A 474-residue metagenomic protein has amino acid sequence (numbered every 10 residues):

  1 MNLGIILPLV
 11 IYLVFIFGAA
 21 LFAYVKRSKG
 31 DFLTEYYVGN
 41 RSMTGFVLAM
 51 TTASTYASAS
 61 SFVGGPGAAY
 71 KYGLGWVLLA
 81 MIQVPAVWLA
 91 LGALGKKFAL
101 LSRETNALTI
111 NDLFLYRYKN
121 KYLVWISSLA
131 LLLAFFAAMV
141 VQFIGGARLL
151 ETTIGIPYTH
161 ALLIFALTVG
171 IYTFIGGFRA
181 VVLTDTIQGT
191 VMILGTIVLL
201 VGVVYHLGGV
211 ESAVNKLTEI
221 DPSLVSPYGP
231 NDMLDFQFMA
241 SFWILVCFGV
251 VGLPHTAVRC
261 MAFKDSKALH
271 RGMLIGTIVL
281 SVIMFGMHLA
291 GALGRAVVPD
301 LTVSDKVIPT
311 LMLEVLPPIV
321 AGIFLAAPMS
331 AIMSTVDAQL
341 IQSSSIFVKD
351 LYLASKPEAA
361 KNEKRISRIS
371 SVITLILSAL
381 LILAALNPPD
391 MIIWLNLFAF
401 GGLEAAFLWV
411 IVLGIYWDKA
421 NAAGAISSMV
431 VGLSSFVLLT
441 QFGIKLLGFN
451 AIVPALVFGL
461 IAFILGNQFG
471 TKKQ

Functional and structural regions predicted by a protein language model:
M1-Q474: Membrane-embedded helix-loop-helix hairpins and adjacent transmembrane boundary segments in multi-pass transporters
